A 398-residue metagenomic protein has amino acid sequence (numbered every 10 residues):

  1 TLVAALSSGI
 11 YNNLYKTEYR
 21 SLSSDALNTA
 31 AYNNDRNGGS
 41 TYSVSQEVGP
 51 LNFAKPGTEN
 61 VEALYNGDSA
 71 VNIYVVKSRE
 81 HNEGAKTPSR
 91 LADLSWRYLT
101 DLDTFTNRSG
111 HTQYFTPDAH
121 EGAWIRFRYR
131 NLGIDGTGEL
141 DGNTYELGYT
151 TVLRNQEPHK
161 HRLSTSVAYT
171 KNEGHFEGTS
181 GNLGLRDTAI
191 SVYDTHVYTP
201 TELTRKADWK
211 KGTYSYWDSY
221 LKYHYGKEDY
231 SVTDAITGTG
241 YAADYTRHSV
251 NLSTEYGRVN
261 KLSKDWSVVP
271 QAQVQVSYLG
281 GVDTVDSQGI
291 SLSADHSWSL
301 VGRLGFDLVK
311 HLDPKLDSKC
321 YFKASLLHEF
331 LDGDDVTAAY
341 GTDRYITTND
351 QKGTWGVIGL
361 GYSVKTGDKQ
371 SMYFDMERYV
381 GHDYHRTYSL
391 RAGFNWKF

Functional and structural regions predicted by a protein language model:
T1-K77: Extracellular, surface-exposed repeat/solenoid domains
L6-S7, Y15, T87-D93, T137-G142 (+3 more regions): Composition- and surface-driven signal marking solvent-exposed, interaction-prone regions in large proteins
S78-S263, E377, H382: Outer membrane beta-barrel translocator domains of Type V secretion systems
R90-L91, E177-L183, K227-T246, G280-G302 (+1 more regions): Solvent-exposed, glycine/polar-rich loop segments of beta-barrel outer-membrane systems
A119-A123, E157-L163, K211-S219, K264-P270 (+5 more regions): Outer-envelope beta-barrel architecture signal
A123-Y129, T165-K171, S219-Y225, P270-Y278 (+4 more regions): Transmembrane beta-barrel strands of outer-membrane/channel proteins
S191, T195, S293-F398: Outer membrane beta-barrel transmembrane domains
T204-K210, V269-P270, S277-L279: Extended amphipathic alpha-helical coiled-coil/heptad-repeat regions
